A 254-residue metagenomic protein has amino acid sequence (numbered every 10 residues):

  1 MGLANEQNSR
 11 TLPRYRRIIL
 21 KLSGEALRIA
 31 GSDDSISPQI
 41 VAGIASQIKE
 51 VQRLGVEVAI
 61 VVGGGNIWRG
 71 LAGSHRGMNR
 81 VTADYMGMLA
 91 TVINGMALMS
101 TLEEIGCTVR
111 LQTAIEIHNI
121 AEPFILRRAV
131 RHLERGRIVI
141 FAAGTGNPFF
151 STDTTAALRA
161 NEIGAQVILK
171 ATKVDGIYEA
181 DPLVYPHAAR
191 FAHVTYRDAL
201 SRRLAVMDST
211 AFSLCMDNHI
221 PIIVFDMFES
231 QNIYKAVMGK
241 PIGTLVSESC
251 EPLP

Functional and structural regions predicted by a protein language model:
G2-P254: C-terminal catalytic "cap/lid" subdomain
